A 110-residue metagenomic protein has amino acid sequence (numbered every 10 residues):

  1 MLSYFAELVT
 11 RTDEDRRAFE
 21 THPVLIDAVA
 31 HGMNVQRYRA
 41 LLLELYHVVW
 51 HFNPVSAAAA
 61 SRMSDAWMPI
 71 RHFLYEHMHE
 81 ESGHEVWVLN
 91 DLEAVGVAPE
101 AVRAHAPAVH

Functional and structural regions predicted by a protein language model:
M1-H110: Non-heme di-metal
